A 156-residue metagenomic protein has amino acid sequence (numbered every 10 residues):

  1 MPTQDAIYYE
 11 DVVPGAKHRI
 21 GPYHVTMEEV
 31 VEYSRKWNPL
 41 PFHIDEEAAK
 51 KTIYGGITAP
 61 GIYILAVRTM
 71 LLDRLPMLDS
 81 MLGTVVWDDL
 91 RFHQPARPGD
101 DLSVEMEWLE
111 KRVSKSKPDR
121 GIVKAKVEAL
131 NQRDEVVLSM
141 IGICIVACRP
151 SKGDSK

Functional and structural regions predicted by a protein language model:
M1-P14, F92-D101, E105-K156: HotDog/MaoC-like acyl-thioester-processing domains
M1-V85, S151-K156: Hot-dog-fold acyl-thioester-processing enzymes
L78-V85, L90-P98: Mid-chain, well-packed structural core segment of small domains
